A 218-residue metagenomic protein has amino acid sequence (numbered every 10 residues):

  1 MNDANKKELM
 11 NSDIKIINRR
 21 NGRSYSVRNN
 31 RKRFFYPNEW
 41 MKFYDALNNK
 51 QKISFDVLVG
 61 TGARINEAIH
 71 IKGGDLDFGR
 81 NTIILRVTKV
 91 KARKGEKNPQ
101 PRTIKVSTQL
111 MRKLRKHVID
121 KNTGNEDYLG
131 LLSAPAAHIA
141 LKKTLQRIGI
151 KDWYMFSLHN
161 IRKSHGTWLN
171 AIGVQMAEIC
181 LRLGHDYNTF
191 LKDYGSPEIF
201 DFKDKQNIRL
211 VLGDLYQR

Functional and structural regions predicted by a protein language model:
N2, L58-R80, A177-E178: Short, charged phosphate-coordinating catalytic segments
N2-R20, N207-R218: C-terminal secondary-structure termini that scaffold catalytic or DNA-interacting sites
R23-V27, K32-I65, I69: Basic, Lys/Arg- and aromatic-enriched nucleic-acid-binding interface segment
P37, H70-K113: Conserved tyrosine-mediated DNA breakage-rejoining catalytic core shared by Y-recombinases
D45, N122-D127, I139-L181, N188: Short, basic (Lys/Arg/His-rich) helix/loop patches that form interaction surfaces in the mid-to-C-terminal regions
A46, V57-L58, I71, W168-L169 (+2 more regions): Short alpha-helical segment immediately N-terminal to, or the first helix within, an HTH/HTH-like DNA-binding domain
K89, L183-I208: Catalytic-site neighborhood detector that most strongly recognizes the C-terminal catalytic loop/helix of tyrosine
A92-K116, T123-K143: C-terminal catalytic core of Y-nucleophile DNA break-rejoin enzymes
